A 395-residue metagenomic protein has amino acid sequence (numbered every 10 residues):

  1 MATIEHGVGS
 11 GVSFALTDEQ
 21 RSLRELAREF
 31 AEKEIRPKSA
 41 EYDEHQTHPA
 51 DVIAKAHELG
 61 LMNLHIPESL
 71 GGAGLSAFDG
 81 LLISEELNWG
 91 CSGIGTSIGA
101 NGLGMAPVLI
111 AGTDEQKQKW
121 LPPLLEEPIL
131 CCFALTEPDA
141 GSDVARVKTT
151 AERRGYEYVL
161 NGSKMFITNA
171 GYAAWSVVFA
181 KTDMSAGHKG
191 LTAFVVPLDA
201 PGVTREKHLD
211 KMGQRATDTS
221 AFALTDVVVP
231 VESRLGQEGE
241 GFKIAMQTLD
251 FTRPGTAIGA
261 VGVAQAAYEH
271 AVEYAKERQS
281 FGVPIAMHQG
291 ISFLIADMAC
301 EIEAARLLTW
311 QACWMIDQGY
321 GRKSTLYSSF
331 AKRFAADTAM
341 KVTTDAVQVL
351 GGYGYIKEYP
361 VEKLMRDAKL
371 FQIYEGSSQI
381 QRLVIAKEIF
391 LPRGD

Functional and structural regions predicted by a protein language model:
M1-I94, G99, A111-Q116, P123-P128 (+5 more regions): Alpha-helical interface subdomain recognition
G60, S84-N88, A180, V196-P201 (+1 more regions): Short Ser/Thr-interspersed hydrophobic loop/turn segments at strand-loop and sheet-helix junctions that line or gate
L75-S76, D143-A145, N169-A173, G187-G190 (+2 more regions): Short glycine/proline-enriched turns and hinge-like loops at secondary-structure junctions
S97-I98, L124, D139-S142, F166-N169 (+2 more regions): Short Gly/Pro-enriched turn/cap motifs at secondary-structure boundaries
E127-L135: A short, Trp-centered hydrophobic/proline-enriched beta-strand micro-motif
R146, D199-P230: Flexible, small-/acidic-enriched active-site or ligand-binding loops
E157, N161-R205: A short core secondary-structure module
D226-I244: Long, acidic (Asp/Glu-rich), low-complexity accessory segments flanking structured domains
